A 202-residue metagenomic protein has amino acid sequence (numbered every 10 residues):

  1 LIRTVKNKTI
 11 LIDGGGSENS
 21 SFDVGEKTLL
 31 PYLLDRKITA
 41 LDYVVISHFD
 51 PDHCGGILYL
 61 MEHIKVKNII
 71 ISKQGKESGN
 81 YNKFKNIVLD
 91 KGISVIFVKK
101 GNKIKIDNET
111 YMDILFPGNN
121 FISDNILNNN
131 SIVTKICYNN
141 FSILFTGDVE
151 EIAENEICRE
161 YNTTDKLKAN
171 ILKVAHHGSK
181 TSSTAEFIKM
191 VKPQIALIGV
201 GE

Functional and structural regions predicted by a protein language model:
L1-E202: Non-globular, low-confidence helical/coil segments that flank catalytic cores
